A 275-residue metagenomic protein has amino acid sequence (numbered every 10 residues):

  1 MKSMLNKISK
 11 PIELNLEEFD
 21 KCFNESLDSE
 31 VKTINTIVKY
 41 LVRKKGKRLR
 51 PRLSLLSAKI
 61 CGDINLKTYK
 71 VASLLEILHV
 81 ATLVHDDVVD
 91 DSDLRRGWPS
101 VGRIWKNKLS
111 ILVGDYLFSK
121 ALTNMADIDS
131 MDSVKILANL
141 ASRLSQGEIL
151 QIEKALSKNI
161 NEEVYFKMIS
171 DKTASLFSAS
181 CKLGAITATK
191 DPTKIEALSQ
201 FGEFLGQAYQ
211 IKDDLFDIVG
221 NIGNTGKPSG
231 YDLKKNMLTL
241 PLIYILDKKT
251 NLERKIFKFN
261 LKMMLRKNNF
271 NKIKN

Functional and structural regions predicted by a protein language model:
M1-K10: Charged, compositionally biased N-terminal leader segments and the immediate start of the first structured element
M4, D191, M263-K267: Alpha-helix capping and helix-coil boundary motifs
E13, E17-E18, C22-R254: Mg2+-dependent prenyl diphosphate-binding active-site environment of isoprenoid biosynthetic enzymes
I256-N275: Mobile late-domain/C-terminal helix-loop "cap" segments that border catalytic sites or the cytosolic face
